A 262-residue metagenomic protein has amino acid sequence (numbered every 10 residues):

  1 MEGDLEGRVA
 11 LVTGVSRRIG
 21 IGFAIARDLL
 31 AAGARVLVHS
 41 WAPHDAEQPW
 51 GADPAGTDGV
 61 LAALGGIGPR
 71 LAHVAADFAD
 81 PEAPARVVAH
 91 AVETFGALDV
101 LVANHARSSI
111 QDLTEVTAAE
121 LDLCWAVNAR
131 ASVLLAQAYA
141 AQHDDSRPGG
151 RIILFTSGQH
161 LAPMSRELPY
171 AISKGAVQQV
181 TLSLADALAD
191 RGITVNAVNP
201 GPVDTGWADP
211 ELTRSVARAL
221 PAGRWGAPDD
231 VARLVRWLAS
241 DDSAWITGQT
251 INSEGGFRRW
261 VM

Functional and structural regions predicted by a protein language model:
G3-H39, P43: Canonical Rossmann dinucleotide-binding motif of NAD(H)/NADP(H)-dependent dehydrogenases/reductases, specifically
R86-E93, Q111-E115, A119-A126, S215: Active-site Tyr-X3-Lys motif and surrounding loop/helix of classical short-chain dehydrogenase/reductase
N104-S109, G256: Conserved NAD(P)H cofactor-binding loop of Rossmann-fold oxidoreductase domains
R107, T114-V133, I153, V177 (+1 more regions): Catalytic Tyr-X3-Lys loop
A136, S173: Active-site helix of classical SDR
A162, R214, R218-A219, R236 (+1 more regions): Short C-terminal tail/terminal secondary-structure segment of NAD(P)H-dependent dehydrogenase/reductase domains
A189, T194, I246-G248: Short, small/polar-rich loop/turn modules that mediate ligand/substrate recognition or access, typified
L220-V231: A conserved structural motif in NAD(P)-dependent oxidoreductases
